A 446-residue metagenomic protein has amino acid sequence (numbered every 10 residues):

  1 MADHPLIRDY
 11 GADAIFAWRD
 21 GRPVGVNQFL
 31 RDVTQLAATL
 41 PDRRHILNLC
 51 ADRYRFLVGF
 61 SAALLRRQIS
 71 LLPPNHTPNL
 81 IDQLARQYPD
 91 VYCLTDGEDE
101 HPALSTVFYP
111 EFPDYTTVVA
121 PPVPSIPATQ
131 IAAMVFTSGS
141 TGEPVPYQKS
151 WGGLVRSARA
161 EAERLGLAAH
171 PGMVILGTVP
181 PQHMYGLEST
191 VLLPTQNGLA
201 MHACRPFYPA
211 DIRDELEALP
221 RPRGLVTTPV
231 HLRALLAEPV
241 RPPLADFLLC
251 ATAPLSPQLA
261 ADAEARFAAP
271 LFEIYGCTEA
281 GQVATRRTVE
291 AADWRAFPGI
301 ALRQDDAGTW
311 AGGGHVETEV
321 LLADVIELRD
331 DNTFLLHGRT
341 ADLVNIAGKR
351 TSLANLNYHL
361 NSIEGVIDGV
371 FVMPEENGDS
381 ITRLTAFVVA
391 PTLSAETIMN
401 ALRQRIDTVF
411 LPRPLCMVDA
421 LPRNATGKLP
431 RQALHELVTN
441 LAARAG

Functional and structural regions predicted by a protein language model:
H4, Y10-L40, K149-G152: Conserved AMP-binding/adenylate-forming core of the ANL superfamily
I7-A12, D114-F136, A168-V174: Conserved pre-ATP/AMP-binding loop-to-beta segment of ANL
G25, P124, A132-R159: Conserved AMP-binding A3 loop
A37-H76, M173-P181, R350: Conserved AMP-binding/adenylate-forming
Y88-G97, Q148-R164, H170-A234, F272: AMP-binding/adenylate-forming
A237-A291, A301: Gly/Ser/Thr-rich phosphate-binding loop
A323-F410: AMP-binding/adenylate-forming catalytic core of the ANL superfamily
V344, F371, T385-F387, A401-G446: Conserved C-terminal "lid"/linker of ANL adenylate-forming enzymes
